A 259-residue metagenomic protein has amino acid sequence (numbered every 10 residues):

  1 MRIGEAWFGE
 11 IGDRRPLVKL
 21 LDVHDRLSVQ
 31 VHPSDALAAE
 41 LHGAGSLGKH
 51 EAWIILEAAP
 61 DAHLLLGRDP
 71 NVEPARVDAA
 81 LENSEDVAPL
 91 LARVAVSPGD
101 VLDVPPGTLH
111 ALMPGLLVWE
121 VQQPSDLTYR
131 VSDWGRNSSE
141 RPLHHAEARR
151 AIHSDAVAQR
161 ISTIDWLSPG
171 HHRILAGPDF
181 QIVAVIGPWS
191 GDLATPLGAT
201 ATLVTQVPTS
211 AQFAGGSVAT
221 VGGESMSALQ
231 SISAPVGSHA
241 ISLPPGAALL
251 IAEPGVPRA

Functional and structural regions predicted by a protein language model:
M1-E73, S125, D133-A158, I182 (+1 more regions): Transition-metal
R2-G4, V23-R26, G48-E73, V77 (+2 more regions): Glycine- and acidic-residue-biased ligand/ion/polar-headgroup-sensing regions
L20, S28-Q30, A52-I54, R93 (+6 more regions): Conserved hydrophobic/aromatic beta-strand scaffold that supports enzyme active sites
D22-R26, S34, G48, A58-D61 (+3 more regions): Ligand-binding loop in jelly-roll beta-barrel domains
E57-P98, D103: Intrinsically disordered, low-complexity linker/loop segments enriched in Gly/Pro and charged/polar residues
E82, L90, V101-D103, L109-R160: An exposed, glycine/acidic-rich loop-and-rim segment of catalytic or binding clefts
L91-D103, G215-A240: Short acidic-glycine-tyrosine-enriched beta hairpin
Y129-P196, A214: C-terminal amphipathic alpha-helical segment
